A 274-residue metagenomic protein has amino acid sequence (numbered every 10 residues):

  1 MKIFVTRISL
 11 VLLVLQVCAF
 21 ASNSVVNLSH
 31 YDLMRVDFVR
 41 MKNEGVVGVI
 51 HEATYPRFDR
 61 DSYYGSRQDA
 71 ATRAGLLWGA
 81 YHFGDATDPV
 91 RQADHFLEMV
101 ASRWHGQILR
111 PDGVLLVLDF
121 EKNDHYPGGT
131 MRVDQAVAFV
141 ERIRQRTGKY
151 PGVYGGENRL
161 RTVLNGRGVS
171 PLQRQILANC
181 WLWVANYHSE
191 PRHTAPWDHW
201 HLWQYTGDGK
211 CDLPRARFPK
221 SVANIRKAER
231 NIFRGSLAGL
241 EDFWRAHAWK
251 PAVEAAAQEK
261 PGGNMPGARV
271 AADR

Functional and structural regions predicted by a protein language model:
M1-R7: Positively charged n-region of N-terminal signal peptides that target proteins for export
R7-Q16: Bacterial N-terminal signal peptides
S22-K149: Substrate-binding cleft of extracellular glycoside hydrolase catalytic domains
S22-S29, V36, V169-R274: Functionally critical loop-and-helix segments that line ligand-binding/catalytic clefts of soluble enzyme domains
V46, V100-W104, G148-P151, E157-R159 (+3 more regions): Catalytic cores of transferase enzymes with a strong primary signal for eukaryotic protein kinases
F58, T87, L160-T162, P191 (+1 more regions): Flexible, glycine-rich phosphate/dinucleotide-binding loops and adjacent beta-alpha linkers at cofactor/substrate
G113-P196: Catalytic domains of cell-wall/extracellular-matrix polysaccharide-remodeling enzymes, centered on de-N-acetylation
